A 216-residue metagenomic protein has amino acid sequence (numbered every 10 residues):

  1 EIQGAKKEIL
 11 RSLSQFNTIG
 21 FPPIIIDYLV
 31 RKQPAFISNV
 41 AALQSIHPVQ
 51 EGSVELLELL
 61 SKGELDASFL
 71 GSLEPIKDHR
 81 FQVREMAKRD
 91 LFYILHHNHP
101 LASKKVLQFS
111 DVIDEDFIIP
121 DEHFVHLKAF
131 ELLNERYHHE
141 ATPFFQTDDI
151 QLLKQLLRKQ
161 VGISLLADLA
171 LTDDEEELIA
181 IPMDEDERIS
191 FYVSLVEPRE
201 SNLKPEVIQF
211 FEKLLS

Functional and structural regions predicted by a protein language model:
E1-G20, I26-Y28, S38, I76-V83 (+1 more regions): Short helix-loop hinge/linker segments at domain boundaries
L10, F81-L91, L95-F117: Flexible hinge/capping segments at coil-to-helix
S12-L43, H47, V54-E58, P205: N-terminal winged-helix
Y28-L29, Q33, E115-Y137, L203-P205 (+1 more regions): Secondary-structure junction motif
K32-F36, S53-L91, L95, R158 (+1 more regions): Short beta-strand-centered segments that line the small-molecule binding cleft or hinge of alpha/beta clamshell
G52-S53, L57-E64, G71, H123-I181: Hydrophobic hinge/microswitch elements
K77-R84, R89-D90, Q151-E200: Beta-alpha-beta core module
N98-Q108, D186-I189, E200-E206: Short helix-loop capping/hinge motifs at secondary-structure junctions, enriched in acidic/polar residues
